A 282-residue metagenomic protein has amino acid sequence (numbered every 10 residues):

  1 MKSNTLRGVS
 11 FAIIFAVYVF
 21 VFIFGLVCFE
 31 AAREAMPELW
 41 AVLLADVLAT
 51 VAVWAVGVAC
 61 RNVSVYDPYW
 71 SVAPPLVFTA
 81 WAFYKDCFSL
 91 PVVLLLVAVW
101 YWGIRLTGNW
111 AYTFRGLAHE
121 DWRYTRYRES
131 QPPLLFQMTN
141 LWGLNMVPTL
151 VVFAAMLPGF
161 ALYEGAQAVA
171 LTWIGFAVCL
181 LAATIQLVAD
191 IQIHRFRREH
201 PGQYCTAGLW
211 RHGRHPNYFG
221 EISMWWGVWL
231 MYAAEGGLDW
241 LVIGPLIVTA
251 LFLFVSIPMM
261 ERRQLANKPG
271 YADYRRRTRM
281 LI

Functional and structural regions predicted by a protein language model:
M1-K2, A170: Polar low-complexity intrinsically disordered regions
K2-V9, G57-Y69, A111-W122, S130-V147 (+2 more regions): Interhelical loop and helix-boundary elements at the membrane-water interface of polytopic inner-membrane proteins
R7-E34, E38, D46-T50, P75-Y112 (+1 more regions): Hydrophobic transmembrane alpha-helices
L43-V56, W70-A73: Internal transmembrane alpha-helices of multipass membrane proteins
V63, A73-L76: General structural concept
W122-S130, H200-T206: Juxtamembrane inter-helical linkers in multi-pass membrane proteins
